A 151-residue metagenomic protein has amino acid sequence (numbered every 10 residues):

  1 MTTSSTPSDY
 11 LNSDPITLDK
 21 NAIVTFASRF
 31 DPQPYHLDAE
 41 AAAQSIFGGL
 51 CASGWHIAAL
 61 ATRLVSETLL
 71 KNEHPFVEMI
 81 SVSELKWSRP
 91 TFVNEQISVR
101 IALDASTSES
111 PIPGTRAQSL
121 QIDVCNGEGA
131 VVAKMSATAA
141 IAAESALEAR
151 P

Functional and structural regions predicted by a protein language model:
M1-A52, A143: Catalytic strand-loop segment that frames the active site of acyl-thioester-processing enzymes
M1-N12, T91-P151: HotDog/MaoC-like acyl-thioester-processing domains
D14, A22, Q33, F76-S83 (+2 more regions): A generic structural signal for short beta-strands and their flanking turns/coil linkers
P15-T17, K86, T138-A140: Generic structural detector for well-ordered beta-strands
V24, A58-A59: Short amphipathic alpha-helical segments
I46, A59-A105: Hydrophobic beta-strand-centered segment that forms part of the acyl-chain substrate-binding groove
A52-S53, V93: Surface-exposed loops/turns
